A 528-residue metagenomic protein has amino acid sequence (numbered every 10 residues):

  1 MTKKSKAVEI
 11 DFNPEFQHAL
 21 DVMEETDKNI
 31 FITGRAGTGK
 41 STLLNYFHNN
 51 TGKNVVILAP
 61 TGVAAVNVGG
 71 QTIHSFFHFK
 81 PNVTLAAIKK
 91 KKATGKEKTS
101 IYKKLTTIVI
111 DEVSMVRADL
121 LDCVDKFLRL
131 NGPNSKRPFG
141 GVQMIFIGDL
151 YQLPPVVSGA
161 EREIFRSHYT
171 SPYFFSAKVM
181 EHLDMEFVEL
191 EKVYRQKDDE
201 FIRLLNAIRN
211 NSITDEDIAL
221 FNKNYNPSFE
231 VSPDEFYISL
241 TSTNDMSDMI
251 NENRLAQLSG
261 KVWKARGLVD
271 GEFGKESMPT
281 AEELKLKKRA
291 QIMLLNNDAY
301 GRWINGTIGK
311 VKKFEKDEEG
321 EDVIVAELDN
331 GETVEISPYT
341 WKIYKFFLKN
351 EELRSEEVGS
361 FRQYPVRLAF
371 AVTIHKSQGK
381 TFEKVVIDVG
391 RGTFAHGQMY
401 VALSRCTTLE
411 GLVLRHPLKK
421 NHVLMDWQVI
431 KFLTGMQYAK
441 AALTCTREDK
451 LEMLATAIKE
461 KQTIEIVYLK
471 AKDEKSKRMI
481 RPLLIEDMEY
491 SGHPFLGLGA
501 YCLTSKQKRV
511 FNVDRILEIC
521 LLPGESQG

Functional and structural regions predicted by a protein language model:
M1-E448: Conserved ATP-binding/catalytic motifs of P-loop helicase motor domains
E448-G528: Core beta-strand-centered patch of the WYL/Sm-like small regulatory domain
